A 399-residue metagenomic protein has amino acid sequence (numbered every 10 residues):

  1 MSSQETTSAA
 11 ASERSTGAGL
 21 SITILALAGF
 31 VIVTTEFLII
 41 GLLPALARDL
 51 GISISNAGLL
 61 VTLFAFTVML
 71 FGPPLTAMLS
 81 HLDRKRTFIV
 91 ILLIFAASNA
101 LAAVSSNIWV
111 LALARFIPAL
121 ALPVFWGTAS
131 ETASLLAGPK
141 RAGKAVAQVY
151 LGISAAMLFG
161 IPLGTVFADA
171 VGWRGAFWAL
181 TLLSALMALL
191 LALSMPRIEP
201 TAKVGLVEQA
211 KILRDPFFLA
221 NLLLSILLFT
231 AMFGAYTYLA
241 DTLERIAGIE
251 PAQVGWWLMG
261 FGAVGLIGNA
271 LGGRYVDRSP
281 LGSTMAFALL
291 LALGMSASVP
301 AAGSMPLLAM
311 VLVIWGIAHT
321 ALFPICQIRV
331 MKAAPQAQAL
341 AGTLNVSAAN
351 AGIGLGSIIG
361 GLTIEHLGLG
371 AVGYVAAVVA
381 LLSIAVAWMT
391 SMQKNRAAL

Functional and structural regions predicted by a protein language model:
G51, D83, V104-V110, G248 (+1 more regions): Helix-breaking motifs and short loop linkers at transmembrane-helix boundaries and internal kinks in secondary membrane
L70-W109: Conserved MFS/SLC helix-loop-helix module at the cytosolic interface between two early adjacent transmembrane helices
F71-D83, G268-P280, I364: Helix-to-loop junctions at the C-terminal end of transmembrane segments in multipass secondary transporters
I94, S98, W109-I117, P306-I314: Paired small-residue
V110, P139-L193, Y238, T242: Helix-loop-helix hairpin linking two adjacent transmembrane segments in secondary transporters
A114-G152: Cytoplasmic helix-loop-helix junction between adjacent transmembrane helices in 12-TM secondary transporters
F125-A137, A321-A334: Intracellular juxtamembrane helix-capping segments at the cytosolic ends of symmetry-related transmembrane helices
G282-C326: C-terminal transmembrane helical hairpin of 12-TM major facilitator-type secondary transporters
